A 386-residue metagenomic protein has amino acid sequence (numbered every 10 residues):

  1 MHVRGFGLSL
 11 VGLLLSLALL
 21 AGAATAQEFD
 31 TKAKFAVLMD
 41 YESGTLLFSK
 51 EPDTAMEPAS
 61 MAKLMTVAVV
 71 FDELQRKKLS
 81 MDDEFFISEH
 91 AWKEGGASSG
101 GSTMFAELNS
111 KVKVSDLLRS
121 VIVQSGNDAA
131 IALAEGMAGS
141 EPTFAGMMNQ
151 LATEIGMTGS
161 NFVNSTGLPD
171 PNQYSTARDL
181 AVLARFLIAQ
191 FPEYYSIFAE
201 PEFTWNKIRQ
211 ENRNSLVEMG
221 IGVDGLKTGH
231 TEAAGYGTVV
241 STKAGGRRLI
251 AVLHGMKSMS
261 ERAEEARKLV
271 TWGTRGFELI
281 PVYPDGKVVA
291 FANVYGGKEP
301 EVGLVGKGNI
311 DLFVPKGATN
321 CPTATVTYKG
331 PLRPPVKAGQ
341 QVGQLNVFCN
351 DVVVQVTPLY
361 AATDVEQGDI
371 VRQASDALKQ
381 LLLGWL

Functional and structural regions predicted by a protein language model:
M1-G5: N-terminal secretory signal peptides that target proteins for export/translocation
S9-L20: Bacterial N-terminal signal peptides
A24-R178, R185-Q190, N206: Active-site-adjacent loops and short helices of periplasmic peptidoglycan-processing enzymes
M157-N161, P169-L386: Domain-terminus/edge residues, biased toward the C-terminal soluble/receptor-binding domains of extracytoplasmic
